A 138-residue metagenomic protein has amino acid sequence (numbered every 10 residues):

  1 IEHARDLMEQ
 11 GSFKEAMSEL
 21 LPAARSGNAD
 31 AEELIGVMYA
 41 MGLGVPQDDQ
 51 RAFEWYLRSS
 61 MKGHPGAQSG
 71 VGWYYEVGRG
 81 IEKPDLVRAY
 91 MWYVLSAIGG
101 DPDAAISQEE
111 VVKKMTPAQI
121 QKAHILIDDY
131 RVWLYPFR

Functional and structural regions predicted by a protein language model:
E2-L7, A23, L34-M41, V45 (+2 more regions): Hydrophobic face of amphipathic alpha-helices that form TPR/SEL1-like repeat modules and related alpha-solenoid
G11-S12, R25-A29, M41-L43, D48 (+4 more regions): Short helix-capping/linker turns of helical repeat alpha-solenoids
F13-E19: Repeat-mediated protein-protein interaction surfaces in helical alpha-solenoids
G72, D85-L86, W92-Y93: Predominantly extracellular beta-rich ligand-binding scaffolds that present long acidic/polar faces for carbohydrate
D103-R138: Terminal, low-structured helical/coil segments at or just beyond the last alpha-helical repeat
